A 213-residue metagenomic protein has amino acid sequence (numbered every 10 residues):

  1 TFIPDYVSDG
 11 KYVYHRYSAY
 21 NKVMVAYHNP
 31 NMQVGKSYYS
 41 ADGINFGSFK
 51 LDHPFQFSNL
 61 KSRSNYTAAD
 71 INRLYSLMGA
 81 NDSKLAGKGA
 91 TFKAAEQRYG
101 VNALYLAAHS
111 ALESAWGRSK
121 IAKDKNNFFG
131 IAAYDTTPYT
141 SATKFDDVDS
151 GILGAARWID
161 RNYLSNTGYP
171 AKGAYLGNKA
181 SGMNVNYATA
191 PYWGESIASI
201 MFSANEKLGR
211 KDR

Functional and structural regions predicted by a protein language model:
T1-Y105, W116-R213: Catalytic cores of secreted/periplasmic lytic hydrolases that degrade extracellular macromolecules
E113: Pyridoxal 5′-phosphate
